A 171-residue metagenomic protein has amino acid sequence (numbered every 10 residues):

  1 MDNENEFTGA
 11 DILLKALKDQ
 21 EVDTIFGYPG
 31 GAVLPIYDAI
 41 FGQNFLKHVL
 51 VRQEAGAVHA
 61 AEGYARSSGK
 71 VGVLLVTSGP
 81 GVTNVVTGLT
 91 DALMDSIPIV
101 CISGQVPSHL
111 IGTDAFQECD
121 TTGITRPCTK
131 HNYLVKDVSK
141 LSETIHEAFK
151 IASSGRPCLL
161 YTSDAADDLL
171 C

Functional and structural regions predicted by a protein language model:
M1-S163: N-terminal alpha/beta PP-like core and its mobile active-site loop of ThDP/TPP-dependent enzymes
Y161-C171: Single conserved hydrophobic/aromatic residue that forms the stacking wall/gate of nucleotide- or nucleobase-binding
